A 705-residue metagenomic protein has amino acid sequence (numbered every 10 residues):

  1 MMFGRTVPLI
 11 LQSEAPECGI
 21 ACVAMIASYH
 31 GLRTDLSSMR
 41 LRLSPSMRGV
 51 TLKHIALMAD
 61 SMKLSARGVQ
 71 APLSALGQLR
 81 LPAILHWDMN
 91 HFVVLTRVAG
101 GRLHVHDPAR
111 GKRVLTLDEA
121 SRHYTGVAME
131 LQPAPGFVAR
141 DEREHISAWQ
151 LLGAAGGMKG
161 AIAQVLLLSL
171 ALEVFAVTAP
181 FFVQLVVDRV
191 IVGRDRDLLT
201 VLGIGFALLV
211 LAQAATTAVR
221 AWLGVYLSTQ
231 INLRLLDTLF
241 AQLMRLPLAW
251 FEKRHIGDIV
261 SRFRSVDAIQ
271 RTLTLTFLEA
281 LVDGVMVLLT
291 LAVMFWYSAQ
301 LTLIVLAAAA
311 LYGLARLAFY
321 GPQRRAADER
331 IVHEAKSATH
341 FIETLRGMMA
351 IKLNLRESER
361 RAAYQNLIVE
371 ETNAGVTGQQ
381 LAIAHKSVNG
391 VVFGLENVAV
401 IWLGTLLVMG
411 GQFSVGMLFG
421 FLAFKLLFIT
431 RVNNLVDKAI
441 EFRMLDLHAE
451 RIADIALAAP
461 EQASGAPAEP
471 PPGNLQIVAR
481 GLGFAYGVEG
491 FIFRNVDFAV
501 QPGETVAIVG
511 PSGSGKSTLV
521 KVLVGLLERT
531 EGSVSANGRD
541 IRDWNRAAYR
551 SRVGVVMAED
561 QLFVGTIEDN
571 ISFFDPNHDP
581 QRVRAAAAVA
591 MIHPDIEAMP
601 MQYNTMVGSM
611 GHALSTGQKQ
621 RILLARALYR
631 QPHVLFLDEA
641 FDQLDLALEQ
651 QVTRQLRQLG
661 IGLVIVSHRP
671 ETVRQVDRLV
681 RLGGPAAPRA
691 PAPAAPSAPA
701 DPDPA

Functional and structural regions predicted by a protein language model:
M1-A179, V192, R196-V201, R220 (+9 more regions): Membrane-integrated ABC transporters
A163-T216, L223, F295-Q300, V398 (+1 more regions): Transmembrane helix-loop-helix hairpins at lipid-water interfaces of multipass membrane proteins, especially the type-1
F175, V187, R264-A308, V388 (+1 more regions): Hydrophobic alpha-helical transmembrane segments of ABC transporter permease domains
V183-Q184, G224, M244-L289, R346 (+3 more regions): Juxtamembrane loop-to-helix connectors within ABC transporter transmembrane domains
I204-A212, T217, E279-E329, W402-F413 (+1 more regions): Transmembrane helices of ABC transporter permease
H333, M349-R356, Q380, L427-I455: Cytosolic ends of transmembrane helices, especially the final helix of ABC transmembrane type-1 domains
V524: Helix-to-loop junction immediately C-terminal to a conserved catalytic motif
S551-G554, E559, I567-N570, A586 (+2 more regions): ABC-family ATPase nucleotide-binding domain "signature/switch" substructure
